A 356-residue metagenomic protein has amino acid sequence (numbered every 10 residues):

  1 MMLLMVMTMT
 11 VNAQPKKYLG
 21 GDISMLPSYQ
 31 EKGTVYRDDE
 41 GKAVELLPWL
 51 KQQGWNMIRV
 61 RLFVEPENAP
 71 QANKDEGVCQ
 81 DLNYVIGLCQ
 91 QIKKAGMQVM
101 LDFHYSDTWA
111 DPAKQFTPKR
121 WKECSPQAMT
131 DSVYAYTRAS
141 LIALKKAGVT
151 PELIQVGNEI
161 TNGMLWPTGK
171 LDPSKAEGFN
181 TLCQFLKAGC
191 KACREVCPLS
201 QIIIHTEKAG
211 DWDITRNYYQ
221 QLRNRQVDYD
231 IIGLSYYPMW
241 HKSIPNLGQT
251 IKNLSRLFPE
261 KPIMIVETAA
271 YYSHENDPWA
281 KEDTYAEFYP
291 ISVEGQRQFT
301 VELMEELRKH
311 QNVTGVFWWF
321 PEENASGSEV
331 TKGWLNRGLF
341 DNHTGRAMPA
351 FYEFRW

Functional and structural regions predicted by a protein language model:
M1-Q14: Bacterial Sec-dependent N-terminal signal peptides
Q14-W49: Boundary/entry segment of secreted carbohydrate-active catalytic domains
L19-I23, I58-V60, V99-F103, E152-V156 (+4 more regions): Hydrophobic faces of well-ordered beta-strands that scaffold small-molecule active sites in alpha/beta enzyme cores
Y29-Q30, T34-G41, E65-A69, D75-N83 (+4 more regions): Acidic-and-aromatic substrate-binding clefts and catalytic sites of carbohydrate-active enzymes
E31, N253-E260, S273-W356: Aromatic-rich peripheral "rim/lid" segments of glycoside hydrolase catalytic domains that contact and position glycan
E40, V44-L47, N180, K191 (+4 more regions): Glycoside hydrolase catalytic-domain groove-lining segments
W49-Q201, H205-A209: Substrate-binding cleft and catalytic face of glycoside hydrolase catalytic domains, especially the flexible beta-alpha
Q127, Y134, I142-E152, L222-G233 (+2 more regions): Structural recognition of alpha->loop->beta junctions
